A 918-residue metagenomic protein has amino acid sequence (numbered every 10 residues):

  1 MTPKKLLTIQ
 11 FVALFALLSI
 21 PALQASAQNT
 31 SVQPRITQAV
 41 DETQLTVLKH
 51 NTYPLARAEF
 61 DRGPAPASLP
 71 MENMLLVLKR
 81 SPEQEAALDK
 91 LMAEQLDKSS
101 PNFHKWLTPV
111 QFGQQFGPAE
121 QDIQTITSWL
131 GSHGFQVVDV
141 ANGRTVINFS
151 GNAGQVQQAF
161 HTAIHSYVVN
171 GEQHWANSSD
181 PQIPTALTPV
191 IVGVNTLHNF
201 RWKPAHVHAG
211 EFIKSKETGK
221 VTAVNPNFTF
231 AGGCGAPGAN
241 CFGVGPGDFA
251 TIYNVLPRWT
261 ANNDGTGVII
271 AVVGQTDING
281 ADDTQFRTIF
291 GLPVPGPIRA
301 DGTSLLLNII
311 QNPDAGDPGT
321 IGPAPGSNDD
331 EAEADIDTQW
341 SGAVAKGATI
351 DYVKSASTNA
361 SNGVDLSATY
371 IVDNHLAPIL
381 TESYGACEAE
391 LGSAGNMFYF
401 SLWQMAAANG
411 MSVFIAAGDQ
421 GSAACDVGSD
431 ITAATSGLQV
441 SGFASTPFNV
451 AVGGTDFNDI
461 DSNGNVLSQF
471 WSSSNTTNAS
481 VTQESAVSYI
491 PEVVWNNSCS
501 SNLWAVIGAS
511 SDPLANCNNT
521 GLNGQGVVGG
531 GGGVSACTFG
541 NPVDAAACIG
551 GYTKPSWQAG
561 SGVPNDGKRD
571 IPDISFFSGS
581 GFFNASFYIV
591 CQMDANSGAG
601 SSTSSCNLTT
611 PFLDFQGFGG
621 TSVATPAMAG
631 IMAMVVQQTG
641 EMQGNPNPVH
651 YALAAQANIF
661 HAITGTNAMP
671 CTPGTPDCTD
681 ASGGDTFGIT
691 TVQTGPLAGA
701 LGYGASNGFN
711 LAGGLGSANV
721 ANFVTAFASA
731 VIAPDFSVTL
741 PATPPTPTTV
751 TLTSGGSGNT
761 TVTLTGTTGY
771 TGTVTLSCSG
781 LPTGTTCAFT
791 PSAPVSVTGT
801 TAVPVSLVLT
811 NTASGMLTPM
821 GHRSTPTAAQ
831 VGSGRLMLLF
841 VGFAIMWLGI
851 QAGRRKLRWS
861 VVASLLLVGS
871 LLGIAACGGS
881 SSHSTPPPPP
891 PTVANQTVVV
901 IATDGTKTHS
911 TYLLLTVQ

Functional and structural regions predicted by a protein language model:
Q10-P21, S864-L872: Bacterial N-terminal signal peptides
P21-A27: Sec/Tat signal peptide C-region and signal peptidase I cleavage site
Q28-G143, N148, A153-A451, S498 (+7 more regions): Substrate-binding/charge-relay-adjacent region of secreted/lumenal peptidase catalytic domains
P447-N523: Polar, glycine-rich mid-to-C-terminal structural blocks that act as macromolecule-binding/assembly scaffolds
A629-Q637: Short glycine/serine- and small hydrophobic-enriched flexible loop segments
V636-N707, L711: An often Trp-containing, charged/polar helix-loop segment at the C-terminal end of enzyme catalytic cores
G708-P734: A recurrent domain-boundary module in secreted/ectodomain proteins
V731-Q918: Long beta-sheet-rich domains in secretory-pathway and surface-associated proteins
